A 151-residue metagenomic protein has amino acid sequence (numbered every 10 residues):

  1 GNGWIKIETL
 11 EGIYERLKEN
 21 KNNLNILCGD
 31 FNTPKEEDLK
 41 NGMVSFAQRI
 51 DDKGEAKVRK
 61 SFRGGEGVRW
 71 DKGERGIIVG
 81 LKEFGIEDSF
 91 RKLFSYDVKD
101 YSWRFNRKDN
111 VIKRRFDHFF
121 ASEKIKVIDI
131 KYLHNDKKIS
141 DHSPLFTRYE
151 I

Functional and structural regions predicted by a protein language model:
G1-I151: Active-site regions of metal-assisted phosphoester/phosphodiester hydrolases, unifying DNase/endonuclease modules
